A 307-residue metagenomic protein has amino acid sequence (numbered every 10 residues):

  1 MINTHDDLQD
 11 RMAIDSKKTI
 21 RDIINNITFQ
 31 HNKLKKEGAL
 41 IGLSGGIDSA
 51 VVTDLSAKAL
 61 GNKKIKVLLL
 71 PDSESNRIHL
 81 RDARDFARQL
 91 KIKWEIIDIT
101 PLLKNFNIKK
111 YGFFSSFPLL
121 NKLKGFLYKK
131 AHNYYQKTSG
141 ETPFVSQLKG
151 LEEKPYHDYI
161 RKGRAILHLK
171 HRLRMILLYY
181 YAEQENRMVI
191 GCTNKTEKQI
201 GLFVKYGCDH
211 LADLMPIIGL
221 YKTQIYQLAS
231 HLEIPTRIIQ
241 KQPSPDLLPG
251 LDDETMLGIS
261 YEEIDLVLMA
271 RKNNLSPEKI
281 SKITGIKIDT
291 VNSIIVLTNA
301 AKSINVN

Functional and structural regions predicted by a protein language model:
I2-E197, I280: ATP-dependent adenylation/nucleotidyltransferase module used to activate substrates
K18, D22-N26, L220-H231, E262 (+1 more regions): A non-catalytic, amphipathic alpha-helix used as a structural packing/dimerization or gating element in enzyme scaffolds
D48, Y221, P235, S260 (+2 more regions): Helix N-cap / loop-to-helix initiation motif
V52, N107-K110, L202-V204, P249-D253 (+1 more regions): Short secondary-structure transition/capping segments
R88, L123-G125, I160-R174, Y180-Y181 (+1 more regions): Catalytic subdomain that performs nucleotidyl-dependent activation
Y179, M215, Y226, L268 (+2 more regions): Generic hydrophobic alpha-helical scaffold/packing signal
E262-L275: Short, amphipathic alpha-helical "recognition" segments used to contact nucleic acids or chromatin
P277-N307: Intrinsic disorder and flexible/low-complexity segments
